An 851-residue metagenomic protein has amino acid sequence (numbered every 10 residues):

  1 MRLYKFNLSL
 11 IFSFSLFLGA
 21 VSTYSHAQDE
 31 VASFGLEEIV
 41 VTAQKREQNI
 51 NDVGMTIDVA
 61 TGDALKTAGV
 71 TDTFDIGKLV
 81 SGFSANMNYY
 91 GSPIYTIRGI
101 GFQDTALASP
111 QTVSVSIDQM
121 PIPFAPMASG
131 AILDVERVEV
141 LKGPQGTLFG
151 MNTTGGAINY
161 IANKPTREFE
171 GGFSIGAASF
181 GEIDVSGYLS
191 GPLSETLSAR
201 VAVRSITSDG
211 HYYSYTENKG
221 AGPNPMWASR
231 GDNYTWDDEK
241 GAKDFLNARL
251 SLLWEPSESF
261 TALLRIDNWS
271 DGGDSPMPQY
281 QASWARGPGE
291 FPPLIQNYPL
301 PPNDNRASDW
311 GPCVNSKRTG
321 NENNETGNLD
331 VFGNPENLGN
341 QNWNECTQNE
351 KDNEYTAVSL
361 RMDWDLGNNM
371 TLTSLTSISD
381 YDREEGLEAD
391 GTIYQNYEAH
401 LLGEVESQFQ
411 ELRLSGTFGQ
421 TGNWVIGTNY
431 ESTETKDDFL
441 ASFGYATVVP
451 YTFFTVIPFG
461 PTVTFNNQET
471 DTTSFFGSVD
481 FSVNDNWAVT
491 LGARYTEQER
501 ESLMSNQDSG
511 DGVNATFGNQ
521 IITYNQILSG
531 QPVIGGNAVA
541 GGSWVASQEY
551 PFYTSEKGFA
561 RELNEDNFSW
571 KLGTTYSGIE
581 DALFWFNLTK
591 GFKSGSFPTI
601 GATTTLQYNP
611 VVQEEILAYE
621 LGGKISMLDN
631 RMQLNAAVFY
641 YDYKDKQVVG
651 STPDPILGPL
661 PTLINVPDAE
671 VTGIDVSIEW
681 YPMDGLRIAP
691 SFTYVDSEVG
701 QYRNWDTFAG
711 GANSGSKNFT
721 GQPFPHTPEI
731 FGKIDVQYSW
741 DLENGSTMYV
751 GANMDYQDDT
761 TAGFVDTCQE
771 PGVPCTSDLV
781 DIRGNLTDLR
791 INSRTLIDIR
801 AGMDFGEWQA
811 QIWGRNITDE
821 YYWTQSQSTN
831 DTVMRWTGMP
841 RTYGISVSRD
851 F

Functional and structural regions predicted by a protein language model:
A32-E168, L621: Acidic, small-polar-rich N-terminal luminal/periplasmic segments of exported/outer-membrane proteins
P110-T112, F124, L133-E136, K142 (+7 more regions): Outer-membrane beta-barrel translocator/receptor signature
H211-E239, P276-C346, A389-E398, L440-F465 (+6 more regions): Solvent-exposed loop segments that connect transmembrane elements
D237, K243-W424, E431-T433, Q633-L634: Outer-membrane beta-barrel domain signature, strongest for Gram-negative TonB-dependent receptors and also present
L253-S257, S415-T417, N423, G427-E431 (+1 more regions): Structural signature of Gram-negative outer-membrane beta-barrels, strongest in the C-terminal barrel of TonB-dependent
R361-G367, T371-L387, S577-K593, I600 (+5 more regions): Membrane-embedded beta-barrel scaffold of Gram-negative outer-membrane proteins
D485-V489, A637-D642, I664-V765, S846-D850: Gram-negative outer-membrane beta-barrel transporters
D755-P774, G802-F851: C-terminal beta-signal and adjacent terminal beta-strands/loops of Gram-negative outer-membrane beta-barrel proteins
